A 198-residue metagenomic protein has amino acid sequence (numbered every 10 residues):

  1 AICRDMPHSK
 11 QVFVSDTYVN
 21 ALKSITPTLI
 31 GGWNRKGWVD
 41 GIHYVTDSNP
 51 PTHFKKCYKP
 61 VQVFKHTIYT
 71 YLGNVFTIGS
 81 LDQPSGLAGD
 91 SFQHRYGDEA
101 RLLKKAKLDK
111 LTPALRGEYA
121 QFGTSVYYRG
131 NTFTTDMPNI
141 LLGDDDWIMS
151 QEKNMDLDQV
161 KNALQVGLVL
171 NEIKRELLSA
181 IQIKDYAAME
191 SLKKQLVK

Functional and structural regions predicted by a protein language model:
A1-K198: Phosphate/NTP-binding elements of NTP-utilizing enzymes
